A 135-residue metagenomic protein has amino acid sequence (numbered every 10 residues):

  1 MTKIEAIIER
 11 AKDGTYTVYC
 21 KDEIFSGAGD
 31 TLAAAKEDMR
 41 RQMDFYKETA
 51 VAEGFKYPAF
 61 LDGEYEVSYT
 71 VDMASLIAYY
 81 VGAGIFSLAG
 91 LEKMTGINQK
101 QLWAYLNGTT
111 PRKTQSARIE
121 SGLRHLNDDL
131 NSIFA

Functional and structural regions predicted by a protein language model:
M1-G54: DNA-contacting interfaces and partner/effector-binding or oligomerization modules in DNA-centric proteins
M1-K3, D38-K100, A104-Y105, T109-T114 (+1 more regions): Short, charged, surface-exposed hinge/linker loops at domain edges that act as mobile lids or interdomain connectors
T114-S132: DNA major-groove recognition helix of helix-turn-helix/homeodomain DNA-binding modules
